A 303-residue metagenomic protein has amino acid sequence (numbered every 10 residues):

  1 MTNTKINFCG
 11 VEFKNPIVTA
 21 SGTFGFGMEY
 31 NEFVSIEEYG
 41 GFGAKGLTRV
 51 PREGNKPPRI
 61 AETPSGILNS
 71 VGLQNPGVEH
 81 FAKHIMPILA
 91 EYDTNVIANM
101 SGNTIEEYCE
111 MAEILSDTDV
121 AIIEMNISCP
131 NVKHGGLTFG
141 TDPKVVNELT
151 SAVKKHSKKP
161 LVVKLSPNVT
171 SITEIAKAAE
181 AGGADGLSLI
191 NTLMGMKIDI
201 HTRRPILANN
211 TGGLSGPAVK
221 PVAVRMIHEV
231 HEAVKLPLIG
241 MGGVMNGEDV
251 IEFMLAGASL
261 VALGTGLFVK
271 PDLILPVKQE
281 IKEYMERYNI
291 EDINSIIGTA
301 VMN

Functional and structural regions predicted by a protein language model:
M1-V96, G102: N-terminal capping/small domains of soluble enzymes
F33, K45, I88, T118 (+6 more regions): Change "in soluble alpha/beta enzymes" to "in soluble alpha/beta proteins
I36, G54-P64, I198-G212, M254 (+1 more regions): C-terminal helical cap(s) of enzyme catalytic domains, especially alpha/beta-barrels
T48-E53, P130-V132, M194-K197, F268-K270: Short gly/pro/ser/thr-enriched loop/turn and capping motifs at secondary-structure boundaries
N103-I239, E248-A256, L260-L263: Alpha/beta enzyme core
V244: Short donor-sugar binding/catalytic loops of nucleotide-sugar-dependent glycosyltransferases, especially enzymes
N294-N303: A short, charged, Gly/Pro-tolerant segment at domain boundaries
